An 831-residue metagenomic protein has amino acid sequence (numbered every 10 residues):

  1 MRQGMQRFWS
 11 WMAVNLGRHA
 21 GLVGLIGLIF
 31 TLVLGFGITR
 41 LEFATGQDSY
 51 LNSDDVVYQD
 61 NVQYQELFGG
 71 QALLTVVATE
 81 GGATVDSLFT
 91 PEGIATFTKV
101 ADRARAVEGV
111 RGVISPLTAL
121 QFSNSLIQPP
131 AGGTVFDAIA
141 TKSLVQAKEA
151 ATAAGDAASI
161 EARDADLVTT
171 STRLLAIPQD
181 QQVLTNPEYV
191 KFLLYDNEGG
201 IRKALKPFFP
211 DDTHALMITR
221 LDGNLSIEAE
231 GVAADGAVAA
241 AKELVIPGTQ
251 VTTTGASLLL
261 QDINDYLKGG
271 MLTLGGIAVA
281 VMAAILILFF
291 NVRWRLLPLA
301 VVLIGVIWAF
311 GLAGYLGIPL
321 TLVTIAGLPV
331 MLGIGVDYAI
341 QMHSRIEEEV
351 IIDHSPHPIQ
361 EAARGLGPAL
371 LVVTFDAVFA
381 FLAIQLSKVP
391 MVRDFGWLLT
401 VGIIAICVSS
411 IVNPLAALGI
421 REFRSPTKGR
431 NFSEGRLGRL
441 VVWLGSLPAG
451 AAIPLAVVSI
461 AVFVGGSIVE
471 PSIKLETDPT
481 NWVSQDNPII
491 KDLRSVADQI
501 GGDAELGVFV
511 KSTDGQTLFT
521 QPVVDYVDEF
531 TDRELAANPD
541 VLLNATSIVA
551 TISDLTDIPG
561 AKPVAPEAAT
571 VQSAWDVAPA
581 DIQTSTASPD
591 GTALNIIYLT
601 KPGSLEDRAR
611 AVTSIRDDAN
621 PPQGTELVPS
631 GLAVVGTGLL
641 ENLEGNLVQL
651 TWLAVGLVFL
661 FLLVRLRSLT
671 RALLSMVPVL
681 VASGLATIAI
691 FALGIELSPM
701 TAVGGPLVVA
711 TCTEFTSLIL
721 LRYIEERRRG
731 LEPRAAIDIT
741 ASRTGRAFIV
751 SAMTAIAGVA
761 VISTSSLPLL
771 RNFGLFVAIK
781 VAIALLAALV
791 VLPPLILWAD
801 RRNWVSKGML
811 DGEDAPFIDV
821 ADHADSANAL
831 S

Functional and structural regions predicted by a protein language model:
M1-L28, V408-F463, N481, R728 (+2 more regions): Interfacial helix-loop-helix hairpins and adjacent transmembrane helices of multi-pass alpha-helical membrane proteins
V23, I38-L88, I94-A95, K99 (+7 more regions): Solvent-exposed, non-transmembrane loop/terminal regulatory segments of multi-pass membrane proteins
E66, D156-V292, D525, N538 (+1 more regions): Extracytoplasmic
K99-F208, H214, Q250, P539-V577: Alpha-helical transmembrane helix bundles of large polytopic membrane transport and channel proteins
G269-L320, L386-P390, L650-S698, T764: Interfacial segments of transmembrane alpha-helices in multi-pass membrane proteins
M271-T273, L299, Y338, I351-S387 (+4 more regions): Pore- and gate-forming transmembrane helices of large, multi-pass membrane proteins
I285, L371-N413, L418-R421, F659-L662 (+3 more regions): Hydrophobic, glycine/alanine-rich multi-pass transmembrane helices and their short helix-loop junctions in large
L286, V302-L303, P319-I340, L382 (+6 more regions): Hydrophobic transmembrane alpha-helices
